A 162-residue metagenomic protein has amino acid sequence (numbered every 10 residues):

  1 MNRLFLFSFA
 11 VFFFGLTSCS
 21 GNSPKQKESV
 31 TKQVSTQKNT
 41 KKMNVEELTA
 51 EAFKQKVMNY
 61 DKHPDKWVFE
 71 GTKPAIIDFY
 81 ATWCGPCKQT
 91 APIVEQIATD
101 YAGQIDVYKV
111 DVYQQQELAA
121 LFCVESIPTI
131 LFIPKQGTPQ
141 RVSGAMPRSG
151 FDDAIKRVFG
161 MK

Functional and structural regions predicted by a protein language model:
M1-E51, K162: N-terminal targeting signals for export/organelle localization
E46, D106-Y108, P139-V142: Structural signal for short hydrophobic segments within the conserved structured cores of catalytic domains across
L48-P74: A short beta-strand-turn-helix
E70-P74, Q89-V110: Conserved helix-turn-beta segment immediately C-terminal to the redox Cys motif in thioredoxin-like folds
T72-A75, F79-W83, S126: Short pre-active-site segment immediately N-terminal to redox-active cysteine/selenocysteine motifs in thiol-based
F79-I93: Conserved redox-active cysteine motifs that mediate thiol-disulfide chemistry, especially di-cysteine Cys-X(1-2)-Cys
D106-V110, Q116-V124: Glycine-rich active-site/cofactor-binding loop and its immediate structural neighborhood
S126, L131-K162: Non-catalytic, surface beta->alpha helical segment in thiol-disulfide oxidoreductase systems
